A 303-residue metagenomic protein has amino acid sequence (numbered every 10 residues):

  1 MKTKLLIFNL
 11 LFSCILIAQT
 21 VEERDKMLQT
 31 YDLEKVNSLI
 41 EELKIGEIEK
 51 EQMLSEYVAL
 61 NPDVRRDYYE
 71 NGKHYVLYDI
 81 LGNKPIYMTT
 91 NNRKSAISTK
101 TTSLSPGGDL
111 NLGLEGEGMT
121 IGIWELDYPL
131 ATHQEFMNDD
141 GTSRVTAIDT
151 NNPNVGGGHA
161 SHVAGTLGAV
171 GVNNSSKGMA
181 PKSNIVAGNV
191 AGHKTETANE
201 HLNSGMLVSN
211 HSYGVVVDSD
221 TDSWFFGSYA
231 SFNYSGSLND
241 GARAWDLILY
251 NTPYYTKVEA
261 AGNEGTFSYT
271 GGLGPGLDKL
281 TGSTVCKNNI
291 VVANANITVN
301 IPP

Functional and structural regions predicted by a protein language model:
M1-K26: Bacterial Sec-dependent N-terminal signal peptides
A18-K26, Y31, N37-E41: An N-terminal boundary/leader segment
Q19-E23, N91-S209, V216-D222, N251-T256 (+3 more regions): Subtilisin-like serine protease catalytic core
D32-K73, L77-I123, I148-G156, D240-G241 (+2 more regions): N-terminal domain-start motif of subtilase-like serine proteases
M137-D140, T195, S223-A230, E264 (+1 more regions): Short secondary-structure boundary/capping segments
N189-E200, A242-L247, L273-L280: Generic detector of contiguous secondary-structure segments
Y229-S237: The substrate-binding groove and active-site-proximal loops of carbohydrate-active enzymes, especially glycoside
